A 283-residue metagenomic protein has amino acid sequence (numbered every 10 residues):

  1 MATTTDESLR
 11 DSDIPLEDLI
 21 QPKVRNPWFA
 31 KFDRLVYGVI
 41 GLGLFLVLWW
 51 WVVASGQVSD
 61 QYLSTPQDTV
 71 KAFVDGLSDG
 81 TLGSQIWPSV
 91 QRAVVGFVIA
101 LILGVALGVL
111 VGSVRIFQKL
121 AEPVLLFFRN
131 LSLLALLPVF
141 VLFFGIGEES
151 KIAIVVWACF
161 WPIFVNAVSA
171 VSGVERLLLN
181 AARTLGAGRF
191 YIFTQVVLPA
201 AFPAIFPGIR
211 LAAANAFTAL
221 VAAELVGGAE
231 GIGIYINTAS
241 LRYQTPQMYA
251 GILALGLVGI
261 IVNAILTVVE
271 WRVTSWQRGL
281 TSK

Functional and structural regions predicted by a protein language model:
M1-G41, A264-K283: Transmembrane alpha-helical segments of polytopic membrane transport and secretion proteins
D18-K31, A54-I99: Periplasmic/extracellular loop-to-transmembrane helix junction in inner-membrane transport proteins
A54, V109, I116-P123, N166 (+5 more regions): Membrane-spanning helices that line or support transport/gating and their immediate boundary helices in channels
V95-L125: Transmembrane-helix boundary motif in ABC transporter permease subunits
R115, P207, Y249-K283: C-terminal transmembrane helix and the adjacent membrane-cytosol boundary/short C-terminal tail of inner/organellar
L126-P162, S169-G173: Generic hydrophobic transmembrane alpha-helix motif, especially the helices
A153, W157, R189-A223, A250 (+1 more regions): Transmembrane alpha-helices
N166, A170-L211, I236: Short cytoplasmic-facing helical segments at TM-TM junctions of multi-pass membrane proteins
